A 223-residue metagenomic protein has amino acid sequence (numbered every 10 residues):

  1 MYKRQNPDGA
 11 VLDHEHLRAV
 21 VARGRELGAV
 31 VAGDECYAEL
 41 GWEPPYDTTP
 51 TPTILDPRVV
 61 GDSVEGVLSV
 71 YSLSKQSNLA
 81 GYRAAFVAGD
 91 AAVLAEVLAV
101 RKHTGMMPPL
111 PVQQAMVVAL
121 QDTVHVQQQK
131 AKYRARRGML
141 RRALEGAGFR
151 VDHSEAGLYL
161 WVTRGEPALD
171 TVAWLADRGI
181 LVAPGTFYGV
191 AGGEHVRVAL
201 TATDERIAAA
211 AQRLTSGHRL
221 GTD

Functional and structural regions predicted by a protein language model:
K3-D223: PLP-dependent class I/II
